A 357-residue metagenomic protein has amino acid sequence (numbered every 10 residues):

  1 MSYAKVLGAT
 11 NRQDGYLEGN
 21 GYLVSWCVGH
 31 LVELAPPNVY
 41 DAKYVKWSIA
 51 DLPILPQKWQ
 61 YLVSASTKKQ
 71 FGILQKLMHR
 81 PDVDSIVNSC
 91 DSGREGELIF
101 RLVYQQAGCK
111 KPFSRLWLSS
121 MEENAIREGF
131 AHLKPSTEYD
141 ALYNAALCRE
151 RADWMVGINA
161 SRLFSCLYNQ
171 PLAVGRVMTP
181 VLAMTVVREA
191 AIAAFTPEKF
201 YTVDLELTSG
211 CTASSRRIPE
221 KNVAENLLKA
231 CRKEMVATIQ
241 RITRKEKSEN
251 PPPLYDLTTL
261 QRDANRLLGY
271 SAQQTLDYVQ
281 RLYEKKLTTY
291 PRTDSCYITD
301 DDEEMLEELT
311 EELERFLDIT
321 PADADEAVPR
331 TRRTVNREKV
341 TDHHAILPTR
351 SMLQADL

Functional and structural regions predicted by a protein language model:
M1-E150, D325-R330, T334: Intrinsically disordered, low-complexity regulatory segments
G21-L23, L31-A65, K76, N169-E284 (+6 more regions): Long, highly charged, low-complexity internal segments
W26-V28, C90, V156, L205-L207 (+1 more regions): Flexible glycine-/small-residue-rich
C90-S92, R262-A264, R292: Short glycine-centered, acidic/aromatic-flanked micro-motifs in structured strand/loop junctions that mark active-site
A145-G175: Amphipathic alpha-helical segments of the small helical/lid subdomains adjacent to P-loop NTPase cores
Y283-T293, I319: A short, conserved structural fragment
T289-E314, A327-V328: Accessory beta->alpha helical hairpin/"wing" motif in late/C-terminal subdomains of nucleic-acid enzymes
